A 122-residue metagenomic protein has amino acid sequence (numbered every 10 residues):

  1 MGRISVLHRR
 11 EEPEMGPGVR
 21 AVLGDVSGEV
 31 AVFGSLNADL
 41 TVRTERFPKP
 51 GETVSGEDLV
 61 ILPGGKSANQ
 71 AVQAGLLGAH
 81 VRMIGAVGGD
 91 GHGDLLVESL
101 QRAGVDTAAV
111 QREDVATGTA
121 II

Functional and structural regions predicted by a protein language model:
I4-L7, G16-A86, G91-R102: Glycine-rich phosphate/adenosyl-contacting loop at the front of the ribokinase-like
V87-G88, E113-A116: Short beta->alpha linker loops
S99-D114: A glycine-rich helix N-cap at a beta->alpha junction
T119-I122: Short beta-strand scaffold segments in enzyme catalytic cores
